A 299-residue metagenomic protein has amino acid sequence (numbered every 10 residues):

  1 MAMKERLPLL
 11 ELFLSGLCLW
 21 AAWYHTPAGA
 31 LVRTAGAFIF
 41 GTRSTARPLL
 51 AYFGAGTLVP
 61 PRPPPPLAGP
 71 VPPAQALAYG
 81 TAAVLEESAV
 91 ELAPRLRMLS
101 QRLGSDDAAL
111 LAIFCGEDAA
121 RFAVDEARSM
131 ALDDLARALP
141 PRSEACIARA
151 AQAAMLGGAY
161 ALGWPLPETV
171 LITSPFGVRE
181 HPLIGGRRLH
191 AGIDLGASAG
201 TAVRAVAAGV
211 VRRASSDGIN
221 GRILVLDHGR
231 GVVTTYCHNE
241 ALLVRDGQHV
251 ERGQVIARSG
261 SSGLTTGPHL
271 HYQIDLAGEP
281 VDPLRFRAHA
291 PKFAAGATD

Functional and structural regions predicted by a protein language model:
K4, W20-P60, P65-Y79, L85-T169 (+3 more regions): Non-catalytic cell-wall polysaccharide-engagement segments
P8-Y24: Hydrophobic membrane-insertion alpha-helices, especially the h-region of bacterial N-terminal signal peptides
G116-D118, G177, G200, S216 (+4 more regions): Solvent-exposed coil/turn segments that connect beta secondary-structure elements in extracytoplasmic/periplasmic
Q152-G221, R252, V281: Surface-exposed, glycine-biased beta-strand/turn segments
G157-A161, G196, R204, L242-Q254 (+1 more regions): Acidic, glycine-rich catalytic/binding loops that coordinate metals and/or anionic ligands
T173, V210-R212, E240, A257-G260: Conserved positions in beta-strands of structured domains
R188-H190, A205-L243, P268-Q273: Zn2+-dependent peptidoglycan hydrolase active-site motif and core
L195, I223-L224, E251-G263: Short hydrophobic beta/alpha edge segments that flank linear recognition/processing sites
